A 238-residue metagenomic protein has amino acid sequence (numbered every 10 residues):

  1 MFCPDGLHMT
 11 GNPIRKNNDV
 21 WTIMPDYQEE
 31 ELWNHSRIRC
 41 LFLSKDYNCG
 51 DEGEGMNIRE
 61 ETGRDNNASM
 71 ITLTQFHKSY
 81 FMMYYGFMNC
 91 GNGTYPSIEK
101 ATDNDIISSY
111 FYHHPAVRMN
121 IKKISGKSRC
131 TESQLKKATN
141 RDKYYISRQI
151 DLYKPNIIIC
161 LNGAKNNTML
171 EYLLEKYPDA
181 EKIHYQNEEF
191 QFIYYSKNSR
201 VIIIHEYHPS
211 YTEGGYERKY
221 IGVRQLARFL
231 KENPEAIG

Functional and structural regions predicted by a protein language model:
M1-M83, Y145, Q149, F192-Y195 (+1 more regions): Active-site and ligand/interface coordination hotspots across diverse enzymes and nucleic-acid-associated assemblies
H35-C40, F111-A116, F192-I204: Beta-strand-turn-beta hairpins that frame and shape the catalytic cleft of phosphate-ester-processing enzymes
K45-G50, K122-G126, G163-N167, H208-T212: Short, solvent-exposed loop/turn segments at secondary-structure junctions
N57-I71, K122-T139: Surface-exposed cleft-lining segments at the edges of enzyme active sites
Y85-Y112, P178-N198: Short mixed-charge
S109-K122, G126: Short, contiguous, well-structured surface segments enriched in hydrophobic/aromatic residues
E132-S147, N167-G238: C-terminal capping/extension of enzyme domains
I146-G163: Proline-aspartate-enriched helix->loop->beta-strand connector
